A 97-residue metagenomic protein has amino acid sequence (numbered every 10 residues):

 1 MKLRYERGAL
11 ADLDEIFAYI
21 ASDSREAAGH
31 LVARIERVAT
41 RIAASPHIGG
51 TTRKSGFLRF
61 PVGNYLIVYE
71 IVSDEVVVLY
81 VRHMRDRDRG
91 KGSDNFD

Functional and structural regions predicted by a protein language model:
K2-S55, D97: Basic, Lys/Arg-enriched alpha-helical interface segments
E36, V62-N64: Short Pro/Gly-enriched coil loops immediately N-terminal to beta-strands
P46, N64-L66, R82: Short, well-ordered turn and helix-capping elements at secondary-structure junctions
S55-V62: Amphipathic, hydrophobic secondary-structure cores in small proteins
P61, V68-E70: Short, well-ordered beta-strand micro-motif
E70-D97: Enriched for short, Lys/Arg-rich terminal
